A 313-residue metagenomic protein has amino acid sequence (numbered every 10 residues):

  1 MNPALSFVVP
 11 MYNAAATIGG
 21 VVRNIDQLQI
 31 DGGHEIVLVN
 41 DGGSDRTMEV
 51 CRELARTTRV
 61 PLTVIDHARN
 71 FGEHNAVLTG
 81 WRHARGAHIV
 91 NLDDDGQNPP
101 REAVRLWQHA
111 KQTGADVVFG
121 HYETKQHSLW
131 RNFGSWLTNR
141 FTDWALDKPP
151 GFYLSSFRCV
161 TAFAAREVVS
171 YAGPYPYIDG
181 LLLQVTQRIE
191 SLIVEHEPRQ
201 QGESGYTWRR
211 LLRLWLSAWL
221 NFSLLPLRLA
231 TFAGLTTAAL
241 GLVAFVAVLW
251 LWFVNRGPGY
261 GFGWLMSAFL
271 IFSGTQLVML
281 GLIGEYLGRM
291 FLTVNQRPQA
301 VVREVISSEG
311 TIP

Functional and structural regions predicted by a protein language model:
M1-A4, Y177-P313: Hydrophobic helical membrane-anchoring modules
A4-S6, E35: Cell-envelope/extracellular polymer assembly enzymes that use nucleotide-activated donors
V9-R23, G42: Active-site beta-to-alpha loop of glycosyltransferases that engages the nucleotide-sugar donor
N24-G33: Short, acidic, metal-binding catalytic loop of nucleotide-sugar glycosyltransferases
H34-E35, M48-H83: Conserved donor nucleotide-binding strand/loop of the catalytic core
N40-M48, G96-Q97: A conserved acidic beta->alpha catalytic loop
H67-R69, E73-H83, Q97-L181, E197-L216: Acceptor/aglycone-binding surface of glycosyltransferases and processive sugar-polymer synthases
I89: Short aromatic/hydrophobic "clamp" motif used to bind/position activated sugar donors
